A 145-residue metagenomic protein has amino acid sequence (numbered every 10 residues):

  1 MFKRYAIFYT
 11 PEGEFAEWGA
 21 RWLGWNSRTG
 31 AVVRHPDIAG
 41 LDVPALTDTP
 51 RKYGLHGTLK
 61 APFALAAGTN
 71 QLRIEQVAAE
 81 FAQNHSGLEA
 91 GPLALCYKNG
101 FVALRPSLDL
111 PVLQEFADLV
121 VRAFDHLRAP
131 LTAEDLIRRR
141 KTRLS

Functional and structural regions predicted by a protein language model:
M1-K98, V120-S145: Basic, often amphipathic N-terminal segments
F101-Q114, L144-S145: Short, low-order "capping/linker" segments at domain edges
